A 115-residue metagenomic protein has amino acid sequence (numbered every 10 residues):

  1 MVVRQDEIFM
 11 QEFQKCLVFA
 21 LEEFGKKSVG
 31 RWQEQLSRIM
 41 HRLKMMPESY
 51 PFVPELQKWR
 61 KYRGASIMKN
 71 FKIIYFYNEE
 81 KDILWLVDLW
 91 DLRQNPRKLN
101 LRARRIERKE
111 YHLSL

Functional and structural regions predicted by a protein language model:
M1-Q35: Arg/Lys-rich, positively charged N-terminal/basic patches that mediate binding to nucleic acids
Q11, R38, K81: Short alpha-helical
C16-A20, M40-L43, P47: Hydrophobic recognition helices of helix-based DNA-binding modules
E22, K26, M45, S49-F52 (+1 more regions): Charged, solvent-exposed alpha-helical segments that act as regulatory interaction surfaces
R31, E48-V53, I106-E107: Juxtamembrane/interface motifs at transmembrane-helix termini
Q35, I39-R42, G64, D88: Residue-level recognition of specific faces of alpha-helices
M45-E80: Basic/aromatic recognition patch in beta-strand/loop cores that engages polyanionic ligands
K69-L115: Enriched for short, Lys/Arg-rich terminal
